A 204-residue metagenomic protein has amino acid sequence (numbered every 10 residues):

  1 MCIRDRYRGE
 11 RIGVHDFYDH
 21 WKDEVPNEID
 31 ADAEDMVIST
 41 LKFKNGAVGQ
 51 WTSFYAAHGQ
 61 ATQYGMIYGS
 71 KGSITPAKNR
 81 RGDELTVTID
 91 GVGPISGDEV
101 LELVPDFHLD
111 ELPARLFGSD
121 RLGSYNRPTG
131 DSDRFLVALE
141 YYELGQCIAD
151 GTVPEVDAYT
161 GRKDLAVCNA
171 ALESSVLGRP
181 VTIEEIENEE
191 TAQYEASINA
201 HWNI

Functional and structural regions predicted by a protein language model:
M1-I3: Short, small-residue-biased leader/transition segments that mark boundaries at the very start of proteins
Y7-N45, Y55, M66, K71-V156 (+1 more regions): C-terminal glycine/acidic-rich active-site capping loop/insertion
Q50-S53: Short beta-strand segments
S132, L136-E140, V167-L177: Stable alpha-helical structural segments in soluble proteins, enriched in small hydrophobic residues
S174-I204: C-terminal capping/lid region of NAD(P)-dependent oxidoreductase domains
